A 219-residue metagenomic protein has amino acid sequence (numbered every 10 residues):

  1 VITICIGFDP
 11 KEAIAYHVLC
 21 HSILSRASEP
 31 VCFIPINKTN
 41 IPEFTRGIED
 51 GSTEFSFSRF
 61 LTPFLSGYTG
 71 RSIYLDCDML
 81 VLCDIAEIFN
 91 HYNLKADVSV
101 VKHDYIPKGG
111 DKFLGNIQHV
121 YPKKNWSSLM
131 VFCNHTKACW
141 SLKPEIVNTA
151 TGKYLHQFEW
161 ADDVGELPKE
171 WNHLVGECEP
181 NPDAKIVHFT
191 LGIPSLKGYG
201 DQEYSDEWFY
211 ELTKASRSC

Functional and structural regions predicted by a protein language model:
I2-K11, H17, S28-E29, I34-N37 (+1 more regions): A glycosyltransferase accessory/donor-loop signature
E12-A13, V81: Alpha-helix N-cap/loop-to-helix initiation residues
C32-L65: Active-site-proximal specificity loops/subdomain of glycosyltransferases
T39-F44, I106-K108, N172-G176: A short acidic, often aromatic-flanked loop/helix-cap motif at beta-alpha or helix-coil junctions that lines enzyme
S58-P107, V131: GT-A fold catalytic core of metal-dependent nucleotide-sugar glycosyltransferases, centered on the diacidic
H91-Y154: Conserved catalytic core of nucleotide-sugar-dependent glycosyltransferases
